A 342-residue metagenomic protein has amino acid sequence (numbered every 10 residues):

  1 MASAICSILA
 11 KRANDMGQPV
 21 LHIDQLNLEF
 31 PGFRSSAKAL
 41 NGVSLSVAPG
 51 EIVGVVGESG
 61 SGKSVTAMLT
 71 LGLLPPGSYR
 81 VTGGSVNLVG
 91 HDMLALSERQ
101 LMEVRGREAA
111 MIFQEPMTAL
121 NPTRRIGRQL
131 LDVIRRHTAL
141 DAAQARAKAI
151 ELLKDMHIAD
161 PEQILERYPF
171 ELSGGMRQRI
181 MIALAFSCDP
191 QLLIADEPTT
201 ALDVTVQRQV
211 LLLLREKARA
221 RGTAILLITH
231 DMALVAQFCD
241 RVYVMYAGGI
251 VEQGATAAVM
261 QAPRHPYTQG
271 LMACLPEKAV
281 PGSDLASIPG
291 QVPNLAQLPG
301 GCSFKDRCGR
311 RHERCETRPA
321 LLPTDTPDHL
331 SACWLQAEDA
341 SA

Functional and structural regions predicted by a protein language model:
G17-V20, E29-G42, L73-Y79, S97-Q100 (+3 more regions): A short, flexible loop at the N-terminus of ABC-type nucleotide-binding domains that lies
P19, A159-Q163, Q253-A342: Short catalytic/signature loops enriched in Gly
R80-D92: Conserved ABC transporter NBD signature motif
H91-D92, D132, Q144-Q163, M272-A273: Conserved ABC ATPase "signature" region
R167-L172, M176: Conserved ABC ATPase signature
S187-Q191: A short, proline-enriched helix->beta-strand linker immediately N-terminal to the Walker B motif in ABC-type P-loop
I194, P198, L202-S283: P-loop NTP-binding/switch modules centered on Walker-like glycine-rich loops
